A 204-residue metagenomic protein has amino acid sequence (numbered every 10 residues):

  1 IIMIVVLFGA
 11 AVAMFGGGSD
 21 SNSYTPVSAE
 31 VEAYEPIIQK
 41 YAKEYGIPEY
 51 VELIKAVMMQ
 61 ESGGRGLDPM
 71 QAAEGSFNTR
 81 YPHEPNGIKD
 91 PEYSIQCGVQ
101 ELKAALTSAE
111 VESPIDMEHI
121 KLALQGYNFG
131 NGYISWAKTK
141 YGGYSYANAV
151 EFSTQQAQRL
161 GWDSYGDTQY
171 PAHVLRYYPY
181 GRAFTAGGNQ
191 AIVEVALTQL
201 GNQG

Functional and structural regions predicted by a protein language model:
I1-I2: N-terminal Sec-pathway targeting helices
F8-V31, Y81-Q96, Q100, A104-Q199: Non-catalytic cell-wall polysaccharide-engagement segments
E35: Metallocofactor- and cofactor-centric catalytic cores in central/energy metabolism, strongly enriched
I38-A42, E52-L53, V57: N-terminal carbohydrate-binding/catalytic regions of secreted carbohydrate-active enzymes
K43-I47, A191-G204: Extracytoplasmic/periplasm-facing segments of secreted or lipoprotein envelope proteins
I47-L53, H119: Loop/turn elements at helix/coil->beta-strand transitions in domains of secreted/extracellular proteins
E61-G66, N131: Short alpha-helix boundary/capping elements
R65-P85, G142-A147, G204: Short, surface-exposed glycine/acidic/tryptophan-bearing loops
